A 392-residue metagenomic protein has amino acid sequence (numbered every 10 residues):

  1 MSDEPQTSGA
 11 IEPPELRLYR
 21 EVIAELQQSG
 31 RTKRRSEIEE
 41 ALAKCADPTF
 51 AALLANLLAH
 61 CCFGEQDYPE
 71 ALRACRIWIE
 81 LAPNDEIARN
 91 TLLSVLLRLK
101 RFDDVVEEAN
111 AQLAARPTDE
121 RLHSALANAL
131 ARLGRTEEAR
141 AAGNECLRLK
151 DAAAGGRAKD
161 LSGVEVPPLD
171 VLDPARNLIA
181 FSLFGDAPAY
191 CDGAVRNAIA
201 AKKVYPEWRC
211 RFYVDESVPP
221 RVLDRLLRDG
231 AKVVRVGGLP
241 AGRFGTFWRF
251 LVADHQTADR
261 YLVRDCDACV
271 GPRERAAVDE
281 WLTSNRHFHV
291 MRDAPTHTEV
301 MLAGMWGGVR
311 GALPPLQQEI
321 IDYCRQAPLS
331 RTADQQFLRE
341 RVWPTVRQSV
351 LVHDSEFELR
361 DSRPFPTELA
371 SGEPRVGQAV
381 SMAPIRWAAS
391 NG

Functional and structural regions predicted by a protein language model:
E25-L26, C62, L96, L130: Residue at a conserved register position within TPR or TPR-like alpha-solenoid repeats
Q28-S29, E65, L99, L133: Structural motif corresponding to the intra-repeat A-B loop/turn of tetratricopeptide repeats
R34-R35, A71, V105, A139: Single-residue signature of alpha-solenoid repeat helices
A46-T49, P83, P117, K150-D151: Short coil turns that delineate tetratricopeptide repeat
R121, E145, V309-G392: Catalytic core and acceptor-binding pocket of nucleotide-sugar-dependent glycosyltransferases
V218-A258: Active-site-proximal specificity loops/subdomain of glycosyltransferases
P272-V300: Conserved donor-nucleotide/metal-binding helix-loop-beta segment in metal-dependent transferases, i.e., the alpha-helix
